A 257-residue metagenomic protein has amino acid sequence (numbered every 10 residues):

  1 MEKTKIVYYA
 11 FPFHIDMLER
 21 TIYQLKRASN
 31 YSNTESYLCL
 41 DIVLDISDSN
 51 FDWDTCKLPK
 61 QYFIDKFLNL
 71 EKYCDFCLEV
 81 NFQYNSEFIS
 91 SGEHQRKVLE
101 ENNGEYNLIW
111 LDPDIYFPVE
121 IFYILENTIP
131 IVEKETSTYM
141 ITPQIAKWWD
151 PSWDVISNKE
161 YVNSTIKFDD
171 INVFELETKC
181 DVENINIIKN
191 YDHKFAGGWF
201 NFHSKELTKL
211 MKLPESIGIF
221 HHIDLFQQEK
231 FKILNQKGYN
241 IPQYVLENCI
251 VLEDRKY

Functional and structural regions predicted by a protein language model:
K3-V7, F226: Cell-envelope/extracellular polymer assembly enzymes that use nucleotide-activated donors
Y8-R20, I46-D48: Active-site beta-to-alpha loop of glycosyltransferases that engages the nucleotide-sugar donor
R20, N186-G198, L210-Y257: C-terminal catalytic/acceptor-binding lobe
R20-Y37: Short, acidic, metal-binding catalytic loop of nucleotide-sugar glycosyltransferases
T34-N50, Q83-N85: Short beta-strand/loop segment that forms part of the nucleotide-sugar
F51-G104: Active-site-proximal specificity loops/subdomain of glycosyltransferases
E105-Y116: Short beta-strand-to-loop acidic/aromatic patch adjacent to the donor-nucleotide binding site
P118-E215: Conserved catalytic core of nucleotide-sugar-dependent glycosyltransferases
